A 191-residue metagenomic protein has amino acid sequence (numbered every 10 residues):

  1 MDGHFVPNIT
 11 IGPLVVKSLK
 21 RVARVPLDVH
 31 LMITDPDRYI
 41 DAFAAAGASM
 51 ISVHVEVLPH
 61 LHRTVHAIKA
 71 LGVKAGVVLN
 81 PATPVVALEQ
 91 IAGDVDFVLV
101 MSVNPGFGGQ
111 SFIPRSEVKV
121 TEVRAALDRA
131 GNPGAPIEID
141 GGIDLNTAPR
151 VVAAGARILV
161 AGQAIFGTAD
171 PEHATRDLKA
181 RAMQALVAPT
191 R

Functional and structural regions predicted by a protein language model:
M1-D2, M32-P36, E56, N80-A82 (+3 more regions): Active-site beta-loop-alpha junctions enriched in small/polar residues
M1-I33, A42-A45, V103: An active-site metal/cofactor-coordinating segment within enzyme catalytic domains
P7-I11, S111-K119, D170-A174: Alpha-helix N-cap and loop-to-helix initiation/capping positions
V16, I40, V65, L88 (+2 more regions): Generic hydrophobic/aromatic pocket-lining and core-packing "Φ" positions
V22, P26, R38-A42, A48-P136: Conserved anion-binding
F43, V98, V123, D140 (+3 more regions): Conserved, mostly hydrophobic/aromatic
I68, V152, F166-R191: C-terminal helical cap(s) of enzyme catalytic domains, especially alpha/beta-barrels
